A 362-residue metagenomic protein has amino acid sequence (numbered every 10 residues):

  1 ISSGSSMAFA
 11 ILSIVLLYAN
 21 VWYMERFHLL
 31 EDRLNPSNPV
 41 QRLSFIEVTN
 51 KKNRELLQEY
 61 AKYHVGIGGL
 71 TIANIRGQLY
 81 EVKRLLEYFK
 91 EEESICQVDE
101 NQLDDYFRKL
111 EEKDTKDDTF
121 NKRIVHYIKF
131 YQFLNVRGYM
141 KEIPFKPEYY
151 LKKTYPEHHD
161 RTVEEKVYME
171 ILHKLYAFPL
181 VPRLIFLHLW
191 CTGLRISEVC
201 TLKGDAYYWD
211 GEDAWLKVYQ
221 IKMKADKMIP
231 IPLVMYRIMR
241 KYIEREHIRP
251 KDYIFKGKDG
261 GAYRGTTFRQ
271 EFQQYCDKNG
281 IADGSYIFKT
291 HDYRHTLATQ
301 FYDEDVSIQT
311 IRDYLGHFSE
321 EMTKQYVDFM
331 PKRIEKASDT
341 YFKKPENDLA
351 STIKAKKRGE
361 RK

Functional and structural regions predicted by a protein language model:
I1-Y139, I143, K174, L187: Charge-rich, intrinsically disordered N-terminal extensions that act as flexible nucleic-acid engagement or regulatory
P36-L43, Y139-I171, K217-K224, K256-A262: Flexible interdomain linker/hinge and immediately adjacent N-terminus of the catalytic tyrosine-recombinase domain
K166-I196, R294: Basic, Lys/Arg- and aromatic-enriched nucleic-acid-binding interface segment
T192, T201-R237, E321, K362: Conserved tyrosine-mediated DNA breakage-rejoining catalytic core shared by Y-recombinases
Q220-M223, L315-K343: Catalytic-site neighborhood detector that most strongly recognizes the C-terminal catalytic loop/helix of tyrosine
P232-S285: Active-site/catalytic core of tyrosine-dependent DNA strand-transfer enzymes
R269-Q309: Short, basic (Lys/Arg/His-rich) helix/loop patches that form interaction surfaces in the mid-to-C-terminal regions
D339-K362: C-terminal secondary-structure termini that scaffold catalytic or DNA-interacting sites
